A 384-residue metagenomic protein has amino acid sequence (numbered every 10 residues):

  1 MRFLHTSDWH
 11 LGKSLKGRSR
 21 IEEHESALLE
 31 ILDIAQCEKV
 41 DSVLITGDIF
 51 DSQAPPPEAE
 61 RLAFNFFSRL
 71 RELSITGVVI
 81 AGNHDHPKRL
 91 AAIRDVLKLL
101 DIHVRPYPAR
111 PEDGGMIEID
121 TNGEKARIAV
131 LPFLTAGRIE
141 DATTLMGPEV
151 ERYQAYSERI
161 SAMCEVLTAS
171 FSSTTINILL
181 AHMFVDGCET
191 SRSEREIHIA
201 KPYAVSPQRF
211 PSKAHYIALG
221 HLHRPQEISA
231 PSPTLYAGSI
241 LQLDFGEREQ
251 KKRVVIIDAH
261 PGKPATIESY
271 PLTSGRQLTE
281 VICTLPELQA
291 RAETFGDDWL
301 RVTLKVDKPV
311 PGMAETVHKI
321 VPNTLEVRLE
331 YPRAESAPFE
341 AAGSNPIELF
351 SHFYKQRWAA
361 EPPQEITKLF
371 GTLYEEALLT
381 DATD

Functional and structural regions predicted by a protein language model:
M1-F66, E72, T372-T380, D384: N-terminal active-site segment of His-dependent metallophosphoesterases
T6-S7, V43-D48, T76-N83, H103-P108 (+3 more regions): Active-site neighborhood of phospho(di)ester-bond hydrolases with catalytic His/Asp-centered motifs
S14-K16, I49-F66, A81-P106, I228-A230: Metal-dependent catalytic neighborhoods of phosphoester/phosphodiester hydrolases
C37, S42, D258-D384: Accessory, non-catalytic peripheral segments of nucleic-acid enzymes
V40-E58, I75-K88, V185-K201: Active-site neighborhood of divalent metal-dependent phosphoester/pyrophosphate hydrolases
A92-V96, L100-Y203, H260: Conserved catalytic scaffold of divalent metal-dependent phosphoesterases
L99, V185-G187, S191-K263: Conserved beta-sheet core of the metallophosphoesterase superfamily
G114-A126, L131, S232-W299: Binuclear metal-dependent phosphoesterase catalytic core
